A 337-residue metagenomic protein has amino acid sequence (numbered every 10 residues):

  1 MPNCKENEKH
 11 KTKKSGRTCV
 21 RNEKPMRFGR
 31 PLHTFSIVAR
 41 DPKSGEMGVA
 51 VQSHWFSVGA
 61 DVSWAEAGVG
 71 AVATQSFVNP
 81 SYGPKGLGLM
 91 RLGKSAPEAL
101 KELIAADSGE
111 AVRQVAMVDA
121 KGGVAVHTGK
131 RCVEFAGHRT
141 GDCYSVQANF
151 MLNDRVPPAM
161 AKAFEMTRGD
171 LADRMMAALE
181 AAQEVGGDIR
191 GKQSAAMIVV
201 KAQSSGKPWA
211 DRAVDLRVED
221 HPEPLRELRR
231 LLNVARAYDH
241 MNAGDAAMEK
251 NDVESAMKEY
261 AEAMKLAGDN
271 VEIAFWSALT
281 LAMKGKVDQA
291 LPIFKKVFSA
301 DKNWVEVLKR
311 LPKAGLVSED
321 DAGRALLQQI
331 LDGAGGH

Functional and structural regions predicted by a protein language model:
E23-D239, K250: N-terminal nucleophile
G268, K302-N303: Short coil turns that delineate tetratricopeptide repeat
